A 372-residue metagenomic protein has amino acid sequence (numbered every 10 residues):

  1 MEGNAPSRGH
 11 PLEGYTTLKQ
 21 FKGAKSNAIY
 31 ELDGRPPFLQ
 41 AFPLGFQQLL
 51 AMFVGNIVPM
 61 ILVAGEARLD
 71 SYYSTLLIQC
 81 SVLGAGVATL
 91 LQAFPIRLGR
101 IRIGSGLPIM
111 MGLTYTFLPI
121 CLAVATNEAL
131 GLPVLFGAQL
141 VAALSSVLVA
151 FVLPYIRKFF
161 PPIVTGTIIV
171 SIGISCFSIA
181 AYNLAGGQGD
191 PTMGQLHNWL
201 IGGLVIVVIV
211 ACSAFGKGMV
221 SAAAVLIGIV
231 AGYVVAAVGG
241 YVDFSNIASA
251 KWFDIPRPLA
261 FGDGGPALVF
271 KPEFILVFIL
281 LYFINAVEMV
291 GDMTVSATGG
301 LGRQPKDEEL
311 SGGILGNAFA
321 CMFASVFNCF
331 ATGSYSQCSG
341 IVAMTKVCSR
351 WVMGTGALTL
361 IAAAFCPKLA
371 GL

Functional and structural regions predicted by a protein language model:
E2-I109, T116-V124: N-terminal signal-anchor module of multipass membrane proteins
E2-Y15, E66, S71-I78, M193 (+2 more regions): Flexible hinge motifs at transmembrane-helix junctions and intramembrane kinks/re-entrant loops in multi-pass membrane
Y30-P37, G262-E273, K306-D307: Helix-boundary and loop/linker segments of multi-pass membrane transporters
F38, A64-L83, V87-G104, V277-R350: Membrane-embedded helical hairpins/re-entrant loop segments and their flanking transmembrane helices within multi-pass
L44-Q48, Y73-A85, G104-Y115, P119 (+9 more regions): Alpha-helical transmembrane segments of multi-pass membrane proteins, especially transporters and channels
M60-E66, L118-T126, P154, N183-A185 (+4 more regions): Generic transmembrane alpha-helix signature in multi-pass membrane proteins, especially transporters/channels
F94-L107, P154-F159, S213-A224, T345-R350: Membrane-helix interface "capping/anchor" motifs
V124-D243, T355-L372: Membrane-embedded alpha-helical modules
